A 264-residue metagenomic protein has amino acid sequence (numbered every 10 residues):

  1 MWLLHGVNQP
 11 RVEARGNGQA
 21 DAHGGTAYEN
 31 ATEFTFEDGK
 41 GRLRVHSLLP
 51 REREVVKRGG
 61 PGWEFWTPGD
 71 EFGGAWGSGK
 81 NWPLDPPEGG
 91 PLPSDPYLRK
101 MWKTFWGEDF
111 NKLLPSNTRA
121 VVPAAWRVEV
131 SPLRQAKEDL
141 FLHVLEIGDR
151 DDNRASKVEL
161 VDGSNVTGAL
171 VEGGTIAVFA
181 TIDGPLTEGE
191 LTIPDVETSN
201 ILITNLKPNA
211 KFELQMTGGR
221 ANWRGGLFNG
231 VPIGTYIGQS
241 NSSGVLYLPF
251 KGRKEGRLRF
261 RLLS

Functional and structural regions predicted by a protein language model:
M1-G218, N222-G225, G230, E255-L263: CBM-like, beta-strand-rich accessory domains located in the C-terminal region of large, secreted polysaccharide-active
I201, V245-F250: Exposed aromatic-hydrophobic patches
F228-Y236, S240-L246: Glycine-centered loop-to-beta-strand initiation motif
